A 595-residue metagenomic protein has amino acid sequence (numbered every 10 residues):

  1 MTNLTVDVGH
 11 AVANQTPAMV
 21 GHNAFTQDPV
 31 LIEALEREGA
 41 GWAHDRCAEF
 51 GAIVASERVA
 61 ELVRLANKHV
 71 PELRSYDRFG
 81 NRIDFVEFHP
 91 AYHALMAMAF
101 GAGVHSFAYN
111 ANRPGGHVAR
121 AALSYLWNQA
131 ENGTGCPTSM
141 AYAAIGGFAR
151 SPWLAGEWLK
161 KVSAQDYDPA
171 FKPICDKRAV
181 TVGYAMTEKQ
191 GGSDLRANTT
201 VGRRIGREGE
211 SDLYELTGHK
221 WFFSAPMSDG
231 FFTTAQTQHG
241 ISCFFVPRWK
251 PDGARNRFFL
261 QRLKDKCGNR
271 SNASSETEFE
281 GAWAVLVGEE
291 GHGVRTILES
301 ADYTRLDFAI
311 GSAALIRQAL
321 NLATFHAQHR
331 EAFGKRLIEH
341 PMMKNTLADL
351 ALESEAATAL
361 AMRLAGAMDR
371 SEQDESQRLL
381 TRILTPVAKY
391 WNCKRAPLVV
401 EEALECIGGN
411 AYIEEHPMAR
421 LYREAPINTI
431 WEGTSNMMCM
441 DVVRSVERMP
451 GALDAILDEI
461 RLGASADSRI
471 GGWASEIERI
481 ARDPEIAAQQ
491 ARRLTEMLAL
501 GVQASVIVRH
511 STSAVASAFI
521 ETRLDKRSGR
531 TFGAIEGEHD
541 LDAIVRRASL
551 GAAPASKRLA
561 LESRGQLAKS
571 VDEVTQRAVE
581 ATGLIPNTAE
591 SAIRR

Functional and structural regions predicted by a protein language model:
M1-R113, A552-S563, L567-V571: Extended, charge-enriched "interface" segments that sit outside catalytic cores
V6-V8, V20, V30, R37-G41 (+6 more regions): Alpha-helix capping/hinge segments and adjacent helical runs
N81-F171, S224-A225, E424, W431 (+1 more regions): Internal helix-loop-helix
S211-R257: A short core secondary-structure module
D252, E276-T304, N321-I338, P450 (+1 more regions): A glycine-rich, basic-preceded beta-loop-alpha segment at the flavin cofactor/substrate interface of flavin-utilizing
A254-E280: Flexible, small-/acidic-enriched active-site or ligand-binding loops
E355-K389, L404-E405, E478-A491, T495: C-terminal helix-coil-helix/basic helical segment that borders enzyme active sites and/or dimer interfaces and provides
E459-V579, G583-A589, R595: C-terminal amphipathic alpha-helical interaction region
